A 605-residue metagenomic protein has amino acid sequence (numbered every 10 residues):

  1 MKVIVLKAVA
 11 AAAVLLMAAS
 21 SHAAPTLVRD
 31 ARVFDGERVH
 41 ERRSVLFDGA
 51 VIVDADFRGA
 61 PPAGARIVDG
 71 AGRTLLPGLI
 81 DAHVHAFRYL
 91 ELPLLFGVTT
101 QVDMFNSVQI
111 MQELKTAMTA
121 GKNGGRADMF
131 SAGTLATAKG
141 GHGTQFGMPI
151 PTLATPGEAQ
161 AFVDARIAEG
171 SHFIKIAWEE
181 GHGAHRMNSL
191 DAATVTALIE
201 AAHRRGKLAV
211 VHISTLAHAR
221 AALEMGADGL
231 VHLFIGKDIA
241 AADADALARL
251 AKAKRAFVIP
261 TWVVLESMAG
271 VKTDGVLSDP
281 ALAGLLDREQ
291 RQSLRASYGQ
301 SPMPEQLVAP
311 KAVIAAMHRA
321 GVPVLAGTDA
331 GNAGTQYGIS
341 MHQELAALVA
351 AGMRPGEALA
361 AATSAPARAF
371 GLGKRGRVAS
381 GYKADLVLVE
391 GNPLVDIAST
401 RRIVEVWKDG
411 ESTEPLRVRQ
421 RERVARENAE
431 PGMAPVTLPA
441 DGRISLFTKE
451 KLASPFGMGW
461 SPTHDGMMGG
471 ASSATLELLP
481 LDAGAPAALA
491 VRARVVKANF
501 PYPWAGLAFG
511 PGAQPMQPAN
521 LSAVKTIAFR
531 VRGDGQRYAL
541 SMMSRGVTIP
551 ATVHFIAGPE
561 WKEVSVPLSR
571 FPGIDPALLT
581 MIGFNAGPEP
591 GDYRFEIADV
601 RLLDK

Functional and structural regions predicted by a protein language model:
A18-S20: N-terminal signal peptide c-region/cleavage motif recognized by signal peptidases
T26-V28, P61-L95, T99: Replace "His-x-His-based motif
V33-L76, A193: Histidine-rich, glycine-flanked metal-binding segment
V33-S44, F57, Q336, R354-L359 (+1 more regions): Acidic, glycine-enriched loop/beta-strand segments at the rims of small-molecule binding/catalytic pockets
G70-L75, L90-A209, A246-E289: Divalent-metal coordination cores built from histidine and acidic residues
A161-G183, G236-A351, A425: Active-site neighborhoods of metal-dependent hydrolases
E405, D409-T437, F555: Extracellular/periplasmic ectodomains of large secreted or surface enzymes and adhesion receptors
A429-K605: Beta-rich carbohydrate-recognition modules and glycan-binding surfaces
